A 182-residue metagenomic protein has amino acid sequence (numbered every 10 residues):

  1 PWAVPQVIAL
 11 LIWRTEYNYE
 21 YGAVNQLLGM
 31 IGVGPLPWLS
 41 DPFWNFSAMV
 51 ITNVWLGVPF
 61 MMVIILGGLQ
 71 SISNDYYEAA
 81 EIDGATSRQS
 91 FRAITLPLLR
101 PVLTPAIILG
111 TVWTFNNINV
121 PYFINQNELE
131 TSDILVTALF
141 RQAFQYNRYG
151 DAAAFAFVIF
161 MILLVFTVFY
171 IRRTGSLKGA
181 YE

Functional and structural regions predicted by a protein language model:
P1-E182: A structural signal for multi-pass alpha-helical bundles of membrane permease subunits that mediate small-molecule
